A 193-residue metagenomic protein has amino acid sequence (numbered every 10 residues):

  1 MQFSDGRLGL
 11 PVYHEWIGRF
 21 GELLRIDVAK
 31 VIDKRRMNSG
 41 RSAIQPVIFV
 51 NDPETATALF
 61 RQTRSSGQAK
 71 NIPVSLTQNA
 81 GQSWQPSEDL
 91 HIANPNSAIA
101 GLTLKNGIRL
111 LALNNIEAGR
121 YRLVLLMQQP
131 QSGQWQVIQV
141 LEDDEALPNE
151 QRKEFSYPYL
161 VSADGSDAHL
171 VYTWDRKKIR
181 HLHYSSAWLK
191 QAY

Functional and structural regions predicted by a protein language model:
M1-Y193: Asp-box/BNR beta-propeller blade signature and adjacent active/binding-site loops in extracellular glycan-interacting
